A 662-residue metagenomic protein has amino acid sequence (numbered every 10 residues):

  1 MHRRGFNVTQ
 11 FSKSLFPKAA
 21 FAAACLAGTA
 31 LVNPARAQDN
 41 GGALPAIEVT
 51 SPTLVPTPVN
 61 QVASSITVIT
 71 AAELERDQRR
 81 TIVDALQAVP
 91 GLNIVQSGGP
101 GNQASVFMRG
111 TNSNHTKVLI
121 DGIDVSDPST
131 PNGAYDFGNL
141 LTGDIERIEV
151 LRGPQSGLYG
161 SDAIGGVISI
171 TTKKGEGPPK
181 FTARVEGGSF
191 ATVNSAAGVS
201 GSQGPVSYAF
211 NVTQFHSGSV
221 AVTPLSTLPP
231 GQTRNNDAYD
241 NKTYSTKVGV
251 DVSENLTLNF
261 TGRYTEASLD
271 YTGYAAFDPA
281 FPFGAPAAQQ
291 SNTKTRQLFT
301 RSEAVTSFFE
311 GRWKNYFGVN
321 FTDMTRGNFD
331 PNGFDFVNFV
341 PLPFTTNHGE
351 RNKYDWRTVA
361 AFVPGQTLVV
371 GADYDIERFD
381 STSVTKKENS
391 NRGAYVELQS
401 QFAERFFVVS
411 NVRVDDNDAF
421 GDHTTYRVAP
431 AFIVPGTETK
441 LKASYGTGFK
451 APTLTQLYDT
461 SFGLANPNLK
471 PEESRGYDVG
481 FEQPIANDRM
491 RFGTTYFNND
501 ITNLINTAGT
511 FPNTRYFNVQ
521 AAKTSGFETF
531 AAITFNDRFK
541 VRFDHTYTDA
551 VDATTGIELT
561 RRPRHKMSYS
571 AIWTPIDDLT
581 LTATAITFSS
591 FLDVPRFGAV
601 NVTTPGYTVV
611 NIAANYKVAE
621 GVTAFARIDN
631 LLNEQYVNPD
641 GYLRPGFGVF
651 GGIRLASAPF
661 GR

Functional and structural regions predicted by a protein language model:
H2, N7-T9, K13, P17 (+6 more regions): Conserved C-terminal beta-signal and adjacent last beta-strands/turns of outer-membrane beta-barrel proteins
P45-R80, S105, S113: N-terminal periplasmic "start-of-domain" segments of outer-membrane beta-barrel proteins
I82-A85, N102-F107, T116-L119, Y135-L140 (+3 more regions): N-terminal periplasmic accessory domains that precede and gate Gram-negative outer-membrane beta-barrel machines
D124-R152, G463, T510: Short acidic/polar hinge/loop motifs at secondary-structure boundaries that mediate gating or recognition
S156-G157, S169, E176-P178, R184-E186 (+1 more regions): Periplasmic-side early beta-strands and strand-to-turn transitions of outer-membrane beta-barrels
S253, V363-V369, D373-N499, D549 (+2 more regions): Structural signature of Gram-negative outer-membrane beta-barrels, strongest in the C-terminal barrel of TonB-dependent
A285-S307, N347-N352, D418, A429 (+6 more regions): Outer-membrane beta-barrel signature, preferentially recognizing the C-terminal barrel domain of Gram-negative
V369, Q401-V408, F492, F497-D500 (+3 more regions): Gram-negative outer-membrane beta-barrel transporters
